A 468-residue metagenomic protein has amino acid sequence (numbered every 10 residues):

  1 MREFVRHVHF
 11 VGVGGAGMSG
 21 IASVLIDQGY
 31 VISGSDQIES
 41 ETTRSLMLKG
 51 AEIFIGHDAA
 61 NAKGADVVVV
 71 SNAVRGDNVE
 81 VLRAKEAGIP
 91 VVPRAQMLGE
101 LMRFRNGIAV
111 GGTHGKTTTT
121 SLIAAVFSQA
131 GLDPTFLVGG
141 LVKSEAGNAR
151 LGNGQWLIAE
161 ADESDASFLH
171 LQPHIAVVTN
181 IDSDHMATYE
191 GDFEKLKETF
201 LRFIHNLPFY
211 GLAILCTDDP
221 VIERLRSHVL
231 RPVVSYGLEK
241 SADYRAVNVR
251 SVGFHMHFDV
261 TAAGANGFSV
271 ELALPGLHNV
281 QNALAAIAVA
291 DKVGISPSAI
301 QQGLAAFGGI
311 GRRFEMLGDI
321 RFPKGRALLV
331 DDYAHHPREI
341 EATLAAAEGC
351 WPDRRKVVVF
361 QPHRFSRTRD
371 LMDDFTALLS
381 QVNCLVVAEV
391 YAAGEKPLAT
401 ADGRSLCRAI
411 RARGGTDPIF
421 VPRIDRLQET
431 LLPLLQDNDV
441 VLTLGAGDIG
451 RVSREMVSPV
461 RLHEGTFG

Functional and structural regions predicted by a protein language model:
M1-H7, V11-A109, T119-A124, S241-R245 (+5 more regions): Short, basic phosphate-binding NTP loop
R2-H9, G17, S23-Q28, I175 (+3 more regions): Nucleotide phosphate-binding/pyrophosphate-handling subdomain across enzymes that bind or process nucleotide phosphates
F4, V24-Y30, M47-L48, N61 (+5 more regions): Phosphate-binding loop of NTP-binding sites
H7, D66-V67, I175, L212 (+2 more regions): Structural motif
H9-V11, A109, T135, L157 (+3 more regions): Conserved beta-strand elements of the Class I
Y30-Q37, A213-T217, V357-Q361, Q381-A392: Short internal beta-strands
L328, T376-D437: C-terminal helical cap/extension that packs against the catalytic core of soluble nucleotide-cofactor enzymes
R426-P459: A glycine-rich beta-strand to alpha-helix segment that forms a phosphate/ribose-binding loop at ligand/cofactor sites
